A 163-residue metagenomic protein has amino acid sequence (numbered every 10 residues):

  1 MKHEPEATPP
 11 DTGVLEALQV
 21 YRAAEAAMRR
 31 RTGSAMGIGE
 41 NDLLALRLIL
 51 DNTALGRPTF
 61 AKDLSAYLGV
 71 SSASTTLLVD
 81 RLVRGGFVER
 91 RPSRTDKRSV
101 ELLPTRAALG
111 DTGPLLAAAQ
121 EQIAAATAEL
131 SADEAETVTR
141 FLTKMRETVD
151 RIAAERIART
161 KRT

Functional and structural regions predicted by a protein language model:
M1-I38: N-terminal leader segment of winged-helix/HTH proteins
G13, G37-N41, D111, L115: A generic short alpha-helical patch detector that favors 3-5-residue windows in or near N-terminal regions
A17, N41, E134-T137: Residue-level detector of well-ordered alpha-helical segments, enriched for hydrophobic/aromatic packing positions
R29-V70: N-terminal helix-turn-helix DNA-binding core of bacterial DNA-binding proteins
A73: Key DNA-contact positions within bacterial/archaeal DNA-binding proteins
D80-E136: Charged, amphipathic alpha-helical coiled-coil/dimerization segments
L116-T163: Terminal interaction helix/tail motif
